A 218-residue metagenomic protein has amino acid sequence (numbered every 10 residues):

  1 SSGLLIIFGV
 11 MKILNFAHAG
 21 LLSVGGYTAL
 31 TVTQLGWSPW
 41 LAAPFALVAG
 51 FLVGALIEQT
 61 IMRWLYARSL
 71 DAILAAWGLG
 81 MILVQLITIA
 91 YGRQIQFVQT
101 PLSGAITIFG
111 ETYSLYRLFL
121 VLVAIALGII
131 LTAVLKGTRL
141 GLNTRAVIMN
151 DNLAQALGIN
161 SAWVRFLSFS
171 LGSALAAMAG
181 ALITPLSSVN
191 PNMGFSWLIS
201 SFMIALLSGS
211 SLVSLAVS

Functional and structural regions predicted by a protein language model:
S1, G26-L30, L47-V53, L79-I87 (+3 more regions): Hydrophobic core segments of alpha-helical transmembrane domains in multi-pass membrane transport and ion-translocation
S1, T28, G36-A42, R68-I73 (+3 more regions): Membrane-interfacial amphipathic/re-entrant helices at transmembrane-helix boundaries
L4-L14, I87, S187, M203-L212: Transmembrane alpha-helix interface/packing and boundary motifs in multi-pass membrane proteins, characterized by
F8-L56, T60: Membrane-embedded helix boundary and interhelical linker motif in transport proteins
W37-G80, L86, L215-S218: Alpha-helical transmembrane segments within multi-pass membrane transporters and channels
W37-V48, F166-A176, G180, L186-S218: Transmembrane alpha-helical segments in multi-pass inner-membrane proteins
T60, W64-G137, L167: Transmembrane helix-bundle core of multi-pass membrane transporters and related energy-transducing complexes
T112-V189, V213-A216: Helix-loop-helix "hairpin" substructures at the membrane interface of multi-pass membrane proteins
